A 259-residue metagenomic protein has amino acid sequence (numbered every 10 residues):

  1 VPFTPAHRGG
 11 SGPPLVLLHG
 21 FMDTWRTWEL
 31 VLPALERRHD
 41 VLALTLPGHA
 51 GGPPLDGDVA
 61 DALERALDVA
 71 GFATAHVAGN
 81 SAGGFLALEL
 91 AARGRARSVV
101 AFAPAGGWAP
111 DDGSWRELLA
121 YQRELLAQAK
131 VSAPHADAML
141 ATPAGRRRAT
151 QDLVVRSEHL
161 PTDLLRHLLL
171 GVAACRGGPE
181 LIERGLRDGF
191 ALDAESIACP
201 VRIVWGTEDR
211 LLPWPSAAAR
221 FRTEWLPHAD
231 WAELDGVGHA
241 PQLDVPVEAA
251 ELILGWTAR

Functional and structural regions predicted by a protein language model:
P2-F3, E29-L30, L42-A82, E89 (+2 more regions): Active-site loop/oxyanion-hole signature of alpha/beta-hydrolase fold enzymes
H7-G51: Conserved HGGG/HGGXW glycine-rich cap/lid loop of the alpha/beta-hydrolase fold
P33, E195-V237: Conserved loop-alpha-helix segment in the C-terminal half of the alpha/beta-hydrolase fold that carries the catalytic
L44-G48, P104, G236: Active-site loop/turn elements of alpha/beta-hydrolase fold enzymes, especially the short glycine-/histidine-rich
G84-G94, V99: Short glycine-enriched nucleophile-adjacent loop and the immediately C-terminal alpha-helix near the catalytic center
A96-A133: Flexible "cap/lid" loop of the alpha/beta hydrolase fold
H135-S196: Conserved alpha/beta-hydrolase catalytic His-Asp/Glu region
V237-V247: Catalytic histidine-centered segment of alpha/beta-hydrolase-like enzymes
